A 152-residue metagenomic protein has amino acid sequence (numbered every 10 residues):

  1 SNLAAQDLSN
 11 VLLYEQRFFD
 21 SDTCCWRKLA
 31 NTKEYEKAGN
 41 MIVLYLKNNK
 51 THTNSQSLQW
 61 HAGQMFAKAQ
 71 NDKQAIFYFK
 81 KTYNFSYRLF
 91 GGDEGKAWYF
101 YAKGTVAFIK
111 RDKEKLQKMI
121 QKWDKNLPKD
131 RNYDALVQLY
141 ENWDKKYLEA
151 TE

Functional and structural regions predicted by a protein language model:
L3-Q59, I120-E152: N-terminal alpha-helical interaction modules that lie
T53-N54, G92-G95: Residue signature of alpha-solenoid helical repeat architecture, marking inter-repeat boundaries and helix-start
Q56-S57, A97, A102: Start-of-helix signal in alpha-solenoid helical-repeat scaffolds, especially tetratricopeptide repeats
